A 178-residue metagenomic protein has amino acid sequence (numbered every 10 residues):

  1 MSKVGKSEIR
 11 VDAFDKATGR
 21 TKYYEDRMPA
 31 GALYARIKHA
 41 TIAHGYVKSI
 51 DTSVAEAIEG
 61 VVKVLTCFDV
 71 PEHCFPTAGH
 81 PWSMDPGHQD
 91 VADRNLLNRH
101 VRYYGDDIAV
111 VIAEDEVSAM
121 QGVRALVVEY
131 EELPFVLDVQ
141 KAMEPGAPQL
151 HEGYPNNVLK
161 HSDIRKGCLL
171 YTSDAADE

Functional and structural regions predicted by a protein language model:
M1-I164: Flexible, low-hydrophobicity surface segments
K22, D177-E178: Disulfide-stabilized cysteine-rich extracellular repeat microdomains
A30, Y171-A176: Conserved small/polar residues in nucleotide/adenosyl-binding loops
N95-L96, G167-S173: Long, contiguous, secondary-structure-rich segments that constitute the structural scaffold of globular domains
M143, A176-D177: Intrinsic disorder/low-complexity segments
